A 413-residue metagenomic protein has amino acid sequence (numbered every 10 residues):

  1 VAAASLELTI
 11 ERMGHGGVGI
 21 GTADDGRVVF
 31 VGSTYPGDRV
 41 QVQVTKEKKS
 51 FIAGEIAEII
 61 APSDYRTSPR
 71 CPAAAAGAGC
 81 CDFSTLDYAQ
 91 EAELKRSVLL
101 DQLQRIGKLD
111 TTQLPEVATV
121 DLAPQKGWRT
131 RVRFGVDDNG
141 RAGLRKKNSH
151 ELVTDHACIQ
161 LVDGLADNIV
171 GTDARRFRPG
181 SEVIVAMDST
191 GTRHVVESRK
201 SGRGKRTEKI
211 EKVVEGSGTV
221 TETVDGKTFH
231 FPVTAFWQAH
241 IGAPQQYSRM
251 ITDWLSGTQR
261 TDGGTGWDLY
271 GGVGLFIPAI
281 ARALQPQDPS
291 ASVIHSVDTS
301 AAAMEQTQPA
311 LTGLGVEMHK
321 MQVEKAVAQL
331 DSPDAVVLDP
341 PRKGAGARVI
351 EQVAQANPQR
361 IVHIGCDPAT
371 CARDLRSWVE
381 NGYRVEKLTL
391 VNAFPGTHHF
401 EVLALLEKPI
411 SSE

Functional and structural regions predicted by a protein language model:
V1-L338, K343-E351, N357: Accessory RNA-recognition modules of RNA-modification enzymes
K49, T190, P368-T370, I410: Conserved nucleotide-binding/hydrolysis micro-motifs of P-loop NTPases
E58, L390, K408: Active-site donor-binding loop signature of nucleotide-sugar glycosyltransferases
L109, N381, L406-E407: Short alpha-helix boundary/capping motifs
H319-F400: S-adenosylmethionine
H399-E413: Core SAM-dependent methyltransferase catalytic element
